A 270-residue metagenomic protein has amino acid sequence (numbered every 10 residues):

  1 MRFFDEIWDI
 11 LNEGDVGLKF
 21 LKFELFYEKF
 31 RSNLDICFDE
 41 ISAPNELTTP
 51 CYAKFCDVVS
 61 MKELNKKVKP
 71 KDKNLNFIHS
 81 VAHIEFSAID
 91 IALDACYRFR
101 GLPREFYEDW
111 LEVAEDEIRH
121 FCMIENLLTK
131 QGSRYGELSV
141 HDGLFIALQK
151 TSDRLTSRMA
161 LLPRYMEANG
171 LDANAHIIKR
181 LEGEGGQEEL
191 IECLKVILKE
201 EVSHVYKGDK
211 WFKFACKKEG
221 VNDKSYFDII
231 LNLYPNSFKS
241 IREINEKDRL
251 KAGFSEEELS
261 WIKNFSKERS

Functional and structural regions predicted by a protein language model:
M1-S270: Non-heme di-metal
